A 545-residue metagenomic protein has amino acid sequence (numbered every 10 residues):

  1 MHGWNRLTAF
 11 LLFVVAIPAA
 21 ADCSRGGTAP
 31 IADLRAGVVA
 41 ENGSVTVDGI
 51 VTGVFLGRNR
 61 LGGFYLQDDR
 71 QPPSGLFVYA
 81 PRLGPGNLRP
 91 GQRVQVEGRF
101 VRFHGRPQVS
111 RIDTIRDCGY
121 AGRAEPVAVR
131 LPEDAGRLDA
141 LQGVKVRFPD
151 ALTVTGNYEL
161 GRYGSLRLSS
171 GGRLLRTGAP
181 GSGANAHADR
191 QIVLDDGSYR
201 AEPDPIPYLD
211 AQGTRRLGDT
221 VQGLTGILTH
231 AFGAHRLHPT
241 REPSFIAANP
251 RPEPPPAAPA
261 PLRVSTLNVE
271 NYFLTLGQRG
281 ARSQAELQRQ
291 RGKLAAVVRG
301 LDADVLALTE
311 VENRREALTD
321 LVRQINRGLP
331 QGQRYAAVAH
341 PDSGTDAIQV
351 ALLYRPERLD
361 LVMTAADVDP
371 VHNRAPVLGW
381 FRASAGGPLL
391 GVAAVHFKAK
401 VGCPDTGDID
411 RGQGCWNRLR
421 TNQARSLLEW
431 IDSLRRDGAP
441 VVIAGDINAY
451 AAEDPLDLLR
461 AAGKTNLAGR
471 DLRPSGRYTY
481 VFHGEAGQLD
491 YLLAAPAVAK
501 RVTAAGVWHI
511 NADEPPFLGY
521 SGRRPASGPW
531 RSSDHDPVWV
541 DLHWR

Functional and structural regions predicted by a protein language model:
V15-A20: N-terminal signal peptide c-region/cleavage motif recognized by signal peptidases
A21, R236-Q349, D405-L428, A439-P440 (+3 more regions): N-terminal, active-site-proximal structural segment of metallo-dependent hydrolase catalytic domains
A21-G277, S283-V297, R327-L329, L359 (+5 more regions): Extended non-catalytic accessory segments flanking core domains
F64-Q67, V96, V146-F148, V193-L194 (+14 more regions): Structural recognition of the beta-strand scaffold that forms the well-ordered cores of secreted hydrolase catalytic
Q71-P73, G84-P85, V101-H104, Y199-A201 (+10 more regions): Solvent-exposed loop/turn segments at secondary-structure junctions within structured extracellular/periplasmic domains
R216-L224, L228-N249, R314, P356-A383 (+2 more regions): Metal-dependent phosphoester-hydrolase catalytic domains
A317-K398: Structured beta-strand-rich core segments of catalytic domains in phosphoester-bond hydrolases
G386-P388, A394-N417: Active-site His/acidic residue clusters
